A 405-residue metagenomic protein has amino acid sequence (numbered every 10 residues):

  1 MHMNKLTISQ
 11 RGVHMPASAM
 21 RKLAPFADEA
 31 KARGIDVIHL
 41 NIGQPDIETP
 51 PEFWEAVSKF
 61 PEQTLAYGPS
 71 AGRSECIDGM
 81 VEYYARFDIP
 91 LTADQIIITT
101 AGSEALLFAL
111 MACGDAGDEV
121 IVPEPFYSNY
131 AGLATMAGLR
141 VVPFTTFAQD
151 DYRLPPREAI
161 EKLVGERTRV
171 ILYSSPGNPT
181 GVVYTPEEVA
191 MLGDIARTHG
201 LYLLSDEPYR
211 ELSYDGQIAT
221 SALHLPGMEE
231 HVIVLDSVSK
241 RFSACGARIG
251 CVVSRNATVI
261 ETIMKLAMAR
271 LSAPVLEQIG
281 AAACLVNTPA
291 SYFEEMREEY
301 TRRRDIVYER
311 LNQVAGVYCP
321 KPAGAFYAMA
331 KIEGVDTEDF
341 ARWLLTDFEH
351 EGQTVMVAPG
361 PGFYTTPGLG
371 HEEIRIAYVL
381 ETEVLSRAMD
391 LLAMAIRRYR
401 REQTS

Functional and structural regions predicted by a protein language model:
H2-I8, G12-S18, L23-F60, R86-S405: PLP-dependent class I/II
L40, Q63-Y67, G79-E82, R86-F87: Glycine-rich loop-to-alpha-helix module at the N-terminal edge of alpha/beta enzyme cores
Y67-G68, E294: Short, surface-exposed loop/turn segments at secondary-structure junctions
A71-G72: Short beta-strand to alpha-helix junction loop
